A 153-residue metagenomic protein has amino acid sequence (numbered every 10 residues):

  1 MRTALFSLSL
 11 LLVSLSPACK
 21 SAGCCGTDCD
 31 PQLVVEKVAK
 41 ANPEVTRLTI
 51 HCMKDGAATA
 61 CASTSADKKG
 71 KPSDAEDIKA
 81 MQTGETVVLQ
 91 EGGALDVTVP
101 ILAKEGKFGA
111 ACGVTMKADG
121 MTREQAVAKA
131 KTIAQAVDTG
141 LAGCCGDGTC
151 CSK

Functional and structural regions predicted by a protein language model:
M1-A4: Positively charged n-region of N-terminal signal peptides that target proteins for export
S7-S16: Bacterial N-terminal signal peptides
K20-S21: Bacterial signal peptide processing site
C25-V34, M116-K153: Juxtadomain coupling helices with adjacent low-complexity linkers
V35-A57, D147-T149: Short N-terminal helix-loop-first-beta-strand/juxtamembrane motif that initiates sensory/input modules
T64-E91, A130-Q135: Extracytoplasmic/periplasmic sensor domains and loops in membrane signaling proteins
G93-P100: A short beta-strand signature within small-molecule sensing/ligand-binding domains used in signal transduction
A103-C112: Short hydrophobic/glycine-rich mini-motifs in sensory/regulatory modules that couple input to downstream signaling
